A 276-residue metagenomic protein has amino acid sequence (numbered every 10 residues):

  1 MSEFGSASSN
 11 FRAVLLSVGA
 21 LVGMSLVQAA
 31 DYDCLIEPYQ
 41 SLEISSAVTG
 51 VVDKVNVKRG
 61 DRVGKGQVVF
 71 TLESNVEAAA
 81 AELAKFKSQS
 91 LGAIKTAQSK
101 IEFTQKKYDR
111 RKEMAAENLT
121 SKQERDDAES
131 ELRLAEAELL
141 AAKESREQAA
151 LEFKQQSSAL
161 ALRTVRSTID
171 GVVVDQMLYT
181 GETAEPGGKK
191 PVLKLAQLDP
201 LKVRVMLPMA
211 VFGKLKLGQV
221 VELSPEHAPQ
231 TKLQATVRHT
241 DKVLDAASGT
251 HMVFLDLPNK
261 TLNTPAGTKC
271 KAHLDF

Functional and structural regions predicted by a protein language model:
S2-L15: Bacterial N-terminal signal peptides that target proteins for export
G19-V51, Q234, R238-H239, P265-C270 (+1 more regions): N-terminal beta-strand block that forms a small beta-sandwich/beta-barrel module immediately after a flexible targeting
A30-A47, L151-T168, L193-L195, H239-V243: Short beta-strand-turn/beta-hairpin segments enriched in glycine/proline and small hydrophobics that form edge-strand
E37-F70, S74, T96-A97: N-terminal targeting signals for Sec/Tat export/insertion, comprising classic cleavable signal peptides
D53-N56, R62-V68, A159, T164-A210: Surface-exposed patches in structured soluble domains
G64-I169, R204: Amphipathic alpha-helical coiled-coil/rod segments that serve as protein-protein coupling scaffolds
P200, T231-F276: Structural microfeature recognizing short secondary-structure transition sites
L217-Q234: Low-complexity, intrinsically disordered, polar/proline/glycine/glutamine-rich protein-protein interaction regions
